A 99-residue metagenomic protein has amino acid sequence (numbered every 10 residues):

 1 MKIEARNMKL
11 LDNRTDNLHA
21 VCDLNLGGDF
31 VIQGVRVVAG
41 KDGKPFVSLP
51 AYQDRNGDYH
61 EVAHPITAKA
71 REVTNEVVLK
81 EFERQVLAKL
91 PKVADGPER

Functional and structural regions predicted by a protein language model:
M1-R99: Single-stranded nucleic acid-binding surfaces, predominantly the OB-fold ssDNA-binding core
